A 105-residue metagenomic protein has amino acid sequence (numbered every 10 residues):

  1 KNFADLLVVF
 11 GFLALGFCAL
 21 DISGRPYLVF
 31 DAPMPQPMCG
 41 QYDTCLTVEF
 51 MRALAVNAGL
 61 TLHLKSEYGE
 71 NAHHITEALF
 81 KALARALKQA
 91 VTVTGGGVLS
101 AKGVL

Functional and structural regions predicted by a protein language model:
K1-L105: Structural preference for solvent-exposed beta-strand-turn elements and adjacent flexible terminal/loop segments within
